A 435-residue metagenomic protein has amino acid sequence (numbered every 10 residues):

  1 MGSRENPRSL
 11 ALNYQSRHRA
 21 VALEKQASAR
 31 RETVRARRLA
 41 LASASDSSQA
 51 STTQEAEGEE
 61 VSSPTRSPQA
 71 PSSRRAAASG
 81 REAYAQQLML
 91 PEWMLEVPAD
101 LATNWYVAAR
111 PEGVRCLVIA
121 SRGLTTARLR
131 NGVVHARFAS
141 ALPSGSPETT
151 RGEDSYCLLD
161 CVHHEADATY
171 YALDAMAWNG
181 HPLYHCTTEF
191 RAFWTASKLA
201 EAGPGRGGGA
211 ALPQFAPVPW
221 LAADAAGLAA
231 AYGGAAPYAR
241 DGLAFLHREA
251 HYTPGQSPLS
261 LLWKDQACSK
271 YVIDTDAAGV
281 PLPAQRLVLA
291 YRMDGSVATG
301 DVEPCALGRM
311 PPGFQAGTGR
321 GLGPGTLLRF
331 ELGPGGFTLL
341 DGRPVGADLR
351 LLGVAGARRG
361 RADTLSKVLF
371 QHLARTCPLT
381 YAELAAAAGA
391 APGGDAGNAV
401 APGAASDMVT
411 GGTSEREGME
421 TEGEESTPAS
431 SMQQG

Functional and structural regions predicted by a protein language model:
M1-N6: Polyampholytic, low-complexity intrinsically disordered regions
P7-L12, H18-E24, A29-R30, R35-A40 (+4 more regions): Nucleic-acid 5′ end/cap handling module spanning
A29-A76, G80: Charged, low-complexity alpha-helical linker segments
V107-V118, V162, Y171-W178: A structural/positional concept
L129-E165: Conserved loop->alpha-helix
C157-D160, A166-L173, P213, D241-L243: Generic beta-strand structural signal
A168-A172, W178-T195, A200-G207, L212 (+1 more regions): C-terminal folded domains that constitute the principal catalytic or ligand-binding module of multi-domain proteins
